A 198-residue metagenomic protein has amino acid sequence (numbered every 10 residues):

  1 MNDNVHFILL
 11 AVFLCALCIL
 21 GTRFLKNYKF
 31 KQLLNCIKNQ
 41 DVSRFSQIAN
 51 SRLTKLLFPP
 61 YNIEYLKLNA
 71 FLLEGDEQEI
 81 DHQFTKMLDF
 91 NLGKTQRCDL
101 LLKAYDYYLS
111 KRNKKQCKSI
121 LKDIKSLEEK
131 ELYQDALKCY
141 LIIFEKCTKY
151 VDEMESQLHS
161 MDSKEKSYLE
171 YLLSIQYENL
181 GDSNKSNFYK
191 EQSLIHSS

Functional and structural regions predicted by a protein language model:
M1-Q32: N-terminal signal-anchor transmembrane alpha helix of single-pass membrane proteins, serving as the membrane-anchoring
G21-K31, L56-Y65, G93-L102, E128-K138 (+2 more regions): Generic helix N-cap/helix-start motif at coil->alpha-helix transitions
T22-Q96, I120: N-terminal topogenic membrane-targeting module
C36, F71, Y108, I142-E145 (+1 more regions): Residue at a conserved register position within TPR or TPR-like alpha-solenoid repeats
S43-R52, D76-D89, N113-E128, K149-D162 (+1 more regions): Alpha-helical repeat scaffolds
D89-K115: Alpha-helical transmembrane segments and their immediate juxtamembrane interface regions
Y133-H159, K164-E178: Soluble C-terminal extramembrane regulatory/interaction domains of multi-pass membrane proteins
E170-S198: Alpha-helical oligomerization segments
